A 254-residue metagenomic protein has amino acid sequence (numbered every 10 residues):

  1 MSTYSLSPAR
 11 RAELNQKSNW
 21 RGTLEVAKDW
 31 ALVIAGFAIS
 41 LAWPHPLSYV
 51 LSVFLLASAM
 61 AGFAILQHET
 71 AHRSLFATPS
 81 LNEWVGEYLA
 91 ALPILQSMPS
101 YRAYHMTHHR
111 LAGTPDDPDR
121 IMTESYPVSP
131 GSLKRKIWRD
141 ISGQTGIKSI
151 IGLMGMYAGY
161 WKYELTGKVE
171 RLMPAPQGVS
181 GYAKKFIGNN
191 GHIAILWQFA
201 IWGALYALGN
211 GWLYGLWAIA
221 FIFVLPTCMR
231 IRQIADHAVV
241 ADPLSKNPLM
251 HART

Functional and structural regions predicted by a protein language model:
M1-A57, A91, L95-G215: Non-catalytic, topology-defining segments of multipass membrane proteins
A31, T70-A71, V239: Active-site His/Glu-centered metal-binding helix of metallohydrolases
A57-Q67, S97-P99, I147-S149, W217-P243: Transmembrane alpha-helical segments that form the membrane-embedded catalytic/substrate-channel core of multi-pass
A64-F76, H108-H109: Active-site recognition of the HExxH zinc-binding catalytic motif
R73, A77, S100-A103, G211 (+2 more regions): Juxtamembrane/interfacial segments flanking transmembrane helices
A77-A91, I121: Post-HEXXH active-site segment of zinc metalloproteases
L249-T254: Short, intrinsically disordered, charge-balanced linker/junction segments flanking boundaries in proteins
